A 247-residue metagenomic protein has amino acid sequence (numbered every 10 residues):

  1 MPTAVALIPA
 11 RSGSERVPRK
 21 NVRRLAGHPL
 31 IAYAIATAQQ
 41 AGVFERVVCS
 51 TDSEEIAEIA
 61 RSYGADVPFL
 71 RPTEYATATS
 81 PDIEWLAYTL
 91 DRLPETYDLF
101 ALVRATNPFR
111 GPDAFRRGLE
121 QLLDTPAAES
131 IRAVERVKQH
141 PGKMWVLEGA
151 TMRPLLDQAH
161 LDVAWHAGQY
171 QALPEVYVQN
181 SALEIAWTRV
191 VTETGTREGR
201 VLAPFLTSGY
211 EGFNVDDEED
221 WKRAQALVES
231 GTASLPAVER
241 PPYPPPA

Functional and structural regions predicted by a protein language model:
T3-S50: N-terminal glycine-rich phosphate-binding loop and ensuing alpha1 helix
A4, E45, D66, D98 (+1 more regions): Conserved acidic residues
V43, Y63-A65, E148: Short, structured coil segments at secondary-structure junctions
V43-V48, E129, Y210-G212: Short active-site oxyanion
E55-A101, R110-E120: Short phosphate-binding loop-to-helix
E84, P108-R200, T207: Conserved core of the sugar-phosphate nucleotidyltransferase
P174-A247: Conserved alpha/beta core of the MobA/IspD/sugar-nucleotide pyrophosphorylase nucleotidyltransferase superfamily
